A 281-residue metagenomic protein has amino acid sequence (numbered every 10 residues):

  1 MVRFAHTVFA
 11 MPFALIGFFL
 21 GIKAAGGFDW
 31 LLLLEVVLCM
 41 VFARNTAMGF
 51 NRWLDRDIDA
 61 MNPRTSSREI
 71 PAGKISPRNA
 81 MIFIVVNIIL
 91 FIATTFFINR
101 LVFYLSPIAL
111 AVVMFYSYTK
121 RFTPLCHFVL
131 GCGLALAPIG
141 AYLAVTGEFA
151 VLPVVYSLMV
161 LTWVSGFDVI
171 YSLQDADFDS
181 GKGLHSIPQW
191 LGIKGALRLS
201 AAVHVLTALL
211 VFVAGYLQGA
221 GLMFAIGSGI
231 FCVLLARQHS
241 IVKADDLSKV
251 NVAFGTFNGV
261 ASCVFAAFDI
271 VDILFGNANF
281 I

Functional and structural regions predicted by a protein language model:
M1, L38, R68-V155, A236-K243 (+1 more regions): Intramembrane alpha-helical segments
R3-M11: Membrane-interface helix starts
V8, L34-M40, R56-S106, G181-A225: Multi-pass membrane catalytic core of lipid/isoprenoid biosynthesis enzymes
M11-G17, E69, L130-V145, W190 (+1 more regions): Small-residue-rich segments of transmembrane alpha-helices in multi-pass membrane proteins, especially helix faces
F13-I16, L20-L54, R64, I88-F96 (+3 more regions): Membrane-embedded alpha-helical segments that form the functional core of polytopic membrane enzymes, especially those
K23, F96-I98, T119, L143-A144 (+3 more regions): Helix-loop junctions at the membrane-solvent interface of multi-pass transporters, primarily the C-terminal
L206-L209, V213-I281: Extended hydrophobic alpha-helices typical of membrane-associated regions
